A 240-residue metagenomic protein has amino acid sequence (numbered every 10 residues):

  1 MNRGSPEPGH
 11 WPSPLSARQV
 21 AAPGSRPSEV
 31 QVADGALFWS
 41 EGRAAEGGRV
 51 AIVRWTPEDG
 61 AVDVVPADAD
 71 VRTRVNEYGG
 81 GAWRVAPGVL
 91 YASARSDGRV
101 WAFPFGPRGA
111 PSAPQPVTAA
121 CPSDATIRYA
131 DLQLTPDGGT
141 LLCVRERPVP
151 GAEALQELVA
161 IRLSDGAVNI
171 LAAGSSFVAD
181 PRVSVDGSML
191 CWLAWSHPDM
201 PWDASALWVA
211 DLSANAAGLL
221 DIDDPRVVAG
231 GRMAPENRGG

Functional and structural regions predicted by a protein language model:
M1-A51: Sequence/structural signature of beta-propeller modules and their immediately flanking N-terminal secretory/stalk
S13-A21, V62-T73, A113-S123, A167-A172 (+1 more regions): A short beta-strand motif characteristic of beta-propeller blades
P23-A36, D70-L90, S123-T140, S175-L190 (+1 more regions): Conserved beta-propeller blade repeats
V30, V53-V64, E77, A82: Glycine/alanine-rich phosphate-binding loops at beta-alpha junctions
A33, G48, P57, A86-P87 (+5 more regions): Short loop/turn segments that connect beta-strands within the blades of beta-propeller domains, predominantly WD40
E41-A51, V71-E77, S93-V100, C121-R128 (+4 more regions): A flexible loop/linker signature enriched in serine peptidases of the S9 family
T56-D59, P104-A110, R162-G166, L212-N215: Short loop/turn segments that connect beta-strands within beta-propeller blades
V89-F105, P111-V117, Y129-L134, L141: Hydrophobic or amphipathic alpha-helical targeting/insertion segments
